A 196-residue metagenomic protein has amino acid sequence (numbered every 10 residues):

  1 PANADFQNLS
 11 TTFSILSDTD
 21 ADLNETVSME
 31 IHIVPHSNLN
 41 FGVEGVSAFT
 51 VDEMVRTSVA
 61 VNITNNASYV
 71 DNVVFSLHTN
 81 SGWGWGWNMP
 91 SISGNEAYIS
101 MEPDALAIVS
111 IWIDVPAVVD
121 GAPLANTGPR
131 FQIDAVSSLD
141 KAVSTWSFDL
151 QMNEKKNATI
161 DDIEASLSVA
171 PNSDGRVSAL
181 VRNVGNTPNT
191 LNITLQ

Functional and structural regions predicted by a protein language model:
P1-N3, N80, P116, S137 (+1 more regions): Residue-level recognition of the GNAT/N-acetyltransferase active site
P1-N3, P90-V119, Q196: Intrinsically disordered, low-complexity Pro/Gly/Ser/Thr-rich segments with frequent PxxP/GP/PP motifs and embedded
A2-T11, A117-R130: Short glycine/proline/serine/threonine-rich loop/turn segments at secondary-structure transition edges
F6, S17-Y69, S137-T187: Long, low-complexity ectodomains and other extracytoplasmic segments of secretory-pathway proteins
N8-T12, S58, I108, G128-Q132 (+1 more regions): Short, conserved beta-strand segments of beta-strand-rich sandwich/propeller modules, principally
M29, F41-V43, D71-S81, W85 (+2 more regions): Short, well-ordered beta-strand segments
E53-V55, P103-L106, T127, S173: Surface-exposed loop/turn positions
